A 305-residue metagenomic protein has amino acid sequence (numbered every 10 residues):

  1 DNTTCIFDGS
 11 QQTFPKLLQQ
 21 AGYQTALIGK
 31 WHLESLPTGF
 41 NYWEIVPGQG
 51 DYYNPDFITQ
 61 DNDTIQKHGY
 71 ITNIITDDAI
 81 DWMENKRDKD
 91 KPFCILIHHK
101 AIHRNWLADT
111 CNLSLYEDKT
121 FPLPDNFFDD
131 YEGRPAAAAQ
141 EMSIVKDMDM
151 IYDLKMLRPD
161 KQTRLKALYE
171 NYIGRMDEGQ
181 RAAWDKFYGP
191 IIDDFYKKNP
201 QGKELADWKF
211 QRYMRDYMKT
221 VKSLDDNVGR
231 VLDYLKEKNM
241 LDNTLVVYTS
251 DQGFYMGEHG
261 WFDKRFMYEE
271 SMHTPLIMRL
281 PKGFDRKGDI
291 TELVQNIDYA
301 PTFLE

Functional and structural regions predicted by a protein language model:
D1-E305: Formylglycine-dependent sulfatase
